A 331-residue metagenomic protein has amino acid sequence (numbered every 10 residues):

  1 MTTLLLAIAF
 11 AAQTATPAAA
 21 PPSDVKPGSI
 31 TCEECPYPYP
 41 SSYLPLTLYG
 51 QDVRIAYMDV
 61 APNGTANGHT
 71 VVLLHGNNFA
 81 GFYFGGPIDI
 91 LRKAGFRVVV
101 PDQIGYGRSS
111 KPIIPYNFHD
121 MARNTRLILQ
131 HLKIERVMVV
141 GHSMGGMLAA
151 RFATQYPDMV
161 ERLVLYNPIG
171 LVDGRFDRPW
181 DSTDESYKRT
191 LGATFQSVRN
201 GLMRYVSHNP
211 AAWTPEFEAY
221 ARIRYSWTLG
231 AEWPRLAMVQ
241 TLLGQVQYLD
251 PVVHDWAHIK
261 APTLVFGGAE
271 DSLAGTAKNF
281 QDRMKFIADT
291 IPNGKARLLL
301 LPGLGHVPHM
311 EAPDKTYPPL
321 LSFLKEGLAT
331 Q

Functional and structural regions predicted by a protein language model:
I30-P62: N-terminal cap/lid segment of alpha/beta-hydrolase-fold proteins
Y49, V53, V60-R108: Conserved HGGG/HGGXW glycine-rich cap/lid loop of the alpha/beta-hydrolase fold
H119-V137: Conserved acidic catalytic loop of the alpha/beta-hydrolase fold
G146-P157, L163: Short glycine-enriched nucleophile-adjacent loop and the immediately C-terminal alpha-helix near the catalytic center
T154, L163-T194: Flexible "cap/lid" loop of the alpha/beta hydrolase fold
T194-W256: Conserved alpha/beta-hydrolase catalytic His-Asp/Glu region
H258-L304: Conserved loop-alpha-helix segment in the C-terminal half of the alpha/beta-hydrolase fold that carries the catalytic
I291-Q331: Catalytic active-site module of serine/aspartate enzymes centered on a nucleophile-bearing elbow/loop
